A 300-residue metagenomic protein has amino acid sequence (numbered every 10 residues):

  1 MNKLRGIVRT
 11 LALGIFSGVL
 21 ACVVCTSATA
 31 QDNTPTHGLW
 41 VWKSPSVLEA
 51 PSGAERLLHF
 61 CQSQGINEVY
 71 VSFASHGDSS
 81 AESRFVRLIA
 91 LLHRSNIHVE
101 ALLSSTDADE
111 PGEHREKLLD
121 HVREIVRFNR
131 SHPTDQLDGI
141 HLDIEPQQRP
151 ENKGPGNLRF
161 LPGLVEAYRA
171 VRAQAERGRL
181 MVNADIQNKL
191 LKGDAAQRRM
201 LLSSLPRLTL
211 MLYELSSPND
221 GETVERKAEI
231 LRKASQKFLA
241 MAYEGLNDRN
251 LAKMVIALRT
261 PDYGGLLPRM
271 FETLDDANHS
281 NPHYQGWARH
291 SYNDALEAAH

Functional and structural regions predicted by a protein language model:
A30-C61, A184-I186, P261, H290: Boundary/entry segment of secreted carbohydrate-active catalytic domains
V47-Q62, E116-S131, L190-L201, L267-N278: Short, acidic/polar
S52-H76, D135: Catalytic domains of carbohydrate-active enzymes, especially glycoside hydrolases
Y70-S104, P155-V182: Aromatic-lined substrate-binding rim segments of carbohydrate-active enzymes
E100-D107, V165-A195, N250-Y263: Aromatic-lined carbohydrate-recognition surfaces of secreted/lumenal glycan-active proteins
I125-F160: Active-site groove signature of glycoside hydrolases
A195-I230, Y292: Aromatic- and acid-rich polysaccharide-binding/catalytic face of secreted or lumenal carbohydrate-active enzymes
A242-H300: Substrate-binding cleft of secreted/luminal carbohydrate-active enzymes
